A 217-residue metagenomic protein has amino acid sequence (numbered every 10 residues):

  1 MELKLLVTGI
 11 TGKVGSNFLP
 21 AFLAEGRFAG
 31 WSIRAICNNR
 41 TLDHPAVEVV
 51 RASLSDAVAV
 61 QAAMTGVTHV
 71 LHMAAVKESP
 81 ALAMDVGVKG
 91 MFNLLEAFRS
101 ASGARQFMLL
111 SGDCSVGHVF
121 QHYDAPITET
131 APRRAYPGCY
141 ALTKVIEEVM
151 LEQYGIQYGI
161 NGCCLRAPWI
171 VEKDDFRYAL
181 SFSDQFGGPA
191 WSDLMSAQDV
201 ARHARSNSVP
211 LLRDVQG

Functional and structural regions predicted by a protein language model:
L3-F28: N-terminal Rossmann NAD(P)H-binding glycine-rich loop of SDR-like oxidoreductase domains
T8, I36, M73, F107-D113 (+2 more regions): SDR active-site strand-loop-helix element
T41-L42, R51-K89: NAD(P)H-binding glycine-rich loop region in Rossmannoid oxidoreductase-like domains and their noncatalytic homologs
S55, L82-N93, R134, G138 (+2 more regions): Glycine-rich NAD(P)-binding loop of the Rossmann-fold in SDR/ketoreductase-type enzymes
N93-P137: Conserved Rossmann-fold NAD(P)-dependent oxidoreductase catalytic core, especially the SDR/UDP-sugar
S115-V116, C139, Q157-D184: Flexible, glycine-rich beta-alpha linker
H122-N161: Catalytic helix-loop patch of NAD(P)-dependent Rossmann-fold dehydrogenases
I170-K173, Q185, P189-G217: Alpha-helical substrate-binding/gating segment
